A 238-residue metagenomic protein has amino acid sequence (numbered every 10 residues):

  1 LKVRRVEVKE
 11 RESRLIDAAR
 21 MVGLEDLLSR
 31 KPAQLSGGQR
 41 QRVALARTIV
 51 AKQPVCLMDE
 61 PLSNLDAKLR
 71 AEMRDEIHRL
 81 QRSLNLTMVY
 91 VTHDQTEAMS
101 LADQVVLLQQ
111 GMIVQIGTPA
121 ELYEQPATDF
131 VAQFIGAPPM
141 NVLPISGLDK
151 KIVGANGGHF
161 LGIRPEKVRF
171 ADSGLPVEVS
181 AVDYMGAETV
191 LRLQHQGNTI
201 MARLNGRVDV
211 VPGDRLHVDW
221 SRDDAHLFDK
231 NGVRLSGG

Functional and structural regions predicted by a protein language model:
L1-T128: ABC ATPase nucleotide-binding domains
A19, A46, A102, G136 (+2 more regions): Glycine-centered small-residue hotspots that permit tight backbone geometry or close packing
G37-G38, G111, G117, A132 (+4 more regions): Glycine-centered flexibility sites
E124-L148: C-terminal boundary and immediately downstream tail of ABC-type ATPase nucleotide-binding domains
P139-D183, T199, G206-G238: Glycine/charge-rich catalytic "coupling/switch" loops of P-loop NTPases
E188-L191: Short aromatic-glycine-enriched beta-strand elements
Q194-G197: OB-fold (S1/OB) nucleic-acid-binding surfaces
